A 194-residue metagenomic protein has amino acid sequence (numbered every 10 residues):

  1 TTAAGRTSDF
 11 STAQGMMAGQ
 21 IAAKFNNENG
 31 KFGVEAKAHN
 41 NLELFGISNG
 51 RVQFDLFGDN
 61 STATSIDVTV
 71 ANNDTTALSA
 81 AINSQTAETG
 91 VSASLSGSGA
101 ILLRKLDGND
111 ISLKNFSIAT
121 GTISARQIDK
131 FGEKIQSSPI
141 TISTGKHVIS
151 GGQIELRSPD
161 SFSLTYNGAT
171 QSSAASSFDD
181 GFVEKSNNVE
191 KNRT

Functional and structural regions predicted by a protein language model:
T1-T194: Long, low-complexity, repeat-rich, intrinsically disordered, solvent-exposed domains used in surface/appendage assembly
